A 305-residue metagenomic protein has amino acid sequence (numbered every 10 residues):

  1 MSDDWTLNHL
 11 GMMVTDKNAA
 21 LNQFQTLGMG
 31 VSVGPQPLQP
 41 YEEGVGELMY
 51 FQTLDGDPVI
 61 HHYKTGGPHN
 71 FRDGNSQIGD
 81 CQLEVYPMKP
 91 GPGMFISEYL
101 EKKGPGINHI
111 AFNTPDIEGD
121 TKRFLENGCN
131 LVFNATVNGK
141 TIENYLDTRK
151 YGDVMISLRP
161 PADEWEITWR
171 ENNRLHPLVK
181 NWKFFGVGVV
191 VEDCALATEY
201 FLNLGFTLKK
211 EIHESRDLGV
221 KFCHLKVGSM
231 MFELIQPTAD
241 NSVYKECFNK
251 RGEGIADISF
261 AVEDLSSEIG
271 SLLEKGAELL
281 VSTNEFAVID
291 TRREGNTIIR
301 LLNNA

Functional and structural regions predicted by a protein language model:
M1-L21, G30-V33, P105-F112, A162-E199 (+2 more regions): N-terminal beta-strand motif that seeds the catalytic metal site of vicinal oxygen chelate
S2-M13, K17-A20, L27, V33-R72 (+6 more regions): Accessory recognition modules or surfaces
L7-T15, Y63-G66, N70-Q82, S97-I117 (+4 more regions): Vicinal oxygen chelate
A20-Q25, F124, A197-L202, L272: Conserved active-site tyrosine of GNAT-family acetyltransferases
M29-G30, F206: Short, solvent-exposed secondary-structure junction/capping segments
Q36-H62, P90-H109, N127, V132-E143 (+5 more regions): A cross-kingdom feature marking solvent-exposed beta-strand/loop segments within repeated, beta-rich binding/scaffold
C81, M88-G91, N113-P115, P237 (+2 more regions): Beta-hairpin (beta-strand-turn-beta-strand) motif
E84-Y86, E118-K180, K221-K226, M231-E233 (+1 more regions): Vicinal oxygen chelate
